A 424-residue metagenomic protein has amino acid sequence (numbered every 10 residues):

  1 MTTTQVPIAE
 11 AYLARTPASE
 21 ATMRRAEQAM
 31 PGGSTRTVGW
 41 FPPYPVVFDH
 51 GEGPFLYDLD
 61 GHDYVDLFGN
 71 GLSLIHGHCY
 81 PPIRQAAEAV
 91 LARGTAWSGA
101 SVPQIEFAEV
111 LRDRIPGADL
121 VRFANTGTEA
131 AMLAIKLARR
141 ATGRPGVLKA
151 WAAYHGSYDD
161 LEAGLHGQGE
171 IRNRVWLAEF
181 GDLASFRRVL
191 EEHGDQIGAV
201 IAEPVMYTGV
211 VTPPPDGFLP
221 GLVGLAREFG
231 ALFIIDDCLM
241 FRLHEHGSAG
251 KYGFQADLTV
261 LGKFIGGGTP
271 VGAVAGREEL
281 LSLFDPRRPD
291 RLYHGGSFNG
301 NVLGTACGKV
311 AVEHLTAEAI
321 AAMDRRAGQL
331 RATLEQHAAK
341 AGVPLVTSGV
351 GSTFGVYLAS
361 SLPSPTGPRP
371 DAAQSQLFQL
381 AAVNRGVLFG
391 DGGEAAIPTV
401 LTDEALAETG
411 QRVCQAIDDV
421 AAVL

Functional and structural regions predicted by a protein language model:
M1-G117, G224, E228, A339 (+1 more regions): N-terminal glycine-rich, Lys/His-bearing helix-loop that initiates the first secondary-structure elements of many
A89-A92, L303-A321, A359-L362, V400-E404: Amphipathic alpha-helix from the class-I
E106-A202, M206, G217, R331: PLP-dependent aspartate aminotransferase-fold enzymes
E203-D216, G230-Y252, L258: Conserved PLP phosphate-binding loop immediately N-terminal to the Schiff-base lysine helix in PLP-dependent enzymes
F254-F284, G300-T305: Active-site PLP attachment segment
A311-E335, G367-A372: Structural signature of PLP-dependent enzymes
L315-A317, A381-L424: PLP-dependent enzyme catalytic core of the Aspartate aminotransferase-like
G328-R331, A341-L377: Conserved PLP-binding catalytic core of the aspartate aminotransferase-like
